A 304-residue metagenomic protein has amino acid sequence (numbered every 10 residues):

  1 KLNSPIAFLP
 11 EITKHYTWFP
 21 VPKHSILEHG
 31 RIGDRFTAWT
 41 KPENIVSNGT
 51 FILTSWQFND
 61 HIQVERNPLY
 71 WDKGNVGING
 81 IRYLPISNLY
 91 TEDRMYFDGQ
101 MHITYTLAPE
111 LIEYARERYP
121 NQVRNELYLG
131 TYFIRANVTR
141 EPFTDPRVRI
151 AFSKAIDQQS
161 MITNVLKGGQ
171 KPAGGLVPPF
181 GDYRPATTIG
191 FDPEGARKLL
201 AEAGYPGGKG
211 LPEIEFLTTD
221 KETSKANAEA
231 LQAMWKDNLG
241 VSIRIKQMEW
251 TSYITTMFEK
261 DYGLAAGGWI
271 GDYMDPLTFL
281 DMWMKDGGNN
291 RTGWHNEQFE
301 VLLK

Functional and structural regions predicted by a protein language model:
N3-I6, T13-V76, G80, Y90 (+2 more regions): Gly/Pro-rich hinge or "lid" segments in bacterial periplasmic/extracellular proteins
S4-P5, L89, Y105-L111, Q158 (+3 more regions): Beta->alpha turn/N-cap motifs
V46, Q57-N59, V76-I78, R118 (+5 more regions): Short, solvent-exposed loop/turn segments at the edges of secondary structure
I52, E65-R66, R124, T144-A233 (+3 more regions): Append "and occasionally in soluble cytosolic enzymes with long acidic Gly/Pro-rich linkers
T54-E65, R82-R140, I150, Q159 (+1 more regions): Extracellular/periplasmic solute-recognition and catalytic clefts
Y90-Q100, E117-R118, P146-R147, E229-N238 (+1 more regions): Short helices/loops that flank or line small-molecule/ion binding pockets
E113-N125, K260-Y262, D275-N290: Ligand-binding "clamshell"
R184, T223, D237, V241-F258 (+2 more regions): Extracytoplasmic/peripheral linker and loop segments enriched in polar/acidic and small residues with frequent Thr/Pro
